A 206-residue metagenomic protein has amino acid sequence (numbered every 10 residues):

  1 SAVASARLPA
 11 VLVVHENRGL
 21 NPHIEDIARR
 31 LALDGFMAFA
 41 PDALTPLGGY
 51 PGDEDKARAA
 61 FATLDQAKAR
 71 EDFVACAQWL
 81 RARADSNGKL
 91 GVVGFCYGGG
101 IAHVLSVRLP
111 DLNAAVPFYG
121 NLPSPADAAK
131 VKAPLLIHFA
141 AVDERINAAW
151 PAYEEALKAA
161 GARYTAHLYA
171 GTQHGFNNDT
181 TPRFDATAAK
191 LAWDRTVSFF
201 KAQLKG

Functional and structural regions predicted by a protein language model:
S1-D85, G175-T181: Serine-hydrolase catalytic machinery in alpha/beta-hydrolase-like enzymes
D42, V93-F95, V116-Y119, H138 (+1 more regions): Alpha/beta-hydrolase-fold catalytic nucleophile elbow
R70-A77, W150, E154, V197: Generic structural signal for well-ordered alpha-helices, preferentially at hydrophobic/aromatic core positions
F73-K132: Primarily recognizes the serine-hydrolase "nucleophile elbow" in alpha/beta-hydrolase and SGNH/GDSL folds
V131, I137-F139: Short beta-strand/loop motif that positions the catalytic acidic residue of the alpha/beta-hydrolase fold
V142-N147: Acidic catalytic loop of the alpha/beta-hydrolase fold
K158-G206: C-terminal catalytic histidine-bearing segment of alpha/beta-hydrolase fold enzymes
